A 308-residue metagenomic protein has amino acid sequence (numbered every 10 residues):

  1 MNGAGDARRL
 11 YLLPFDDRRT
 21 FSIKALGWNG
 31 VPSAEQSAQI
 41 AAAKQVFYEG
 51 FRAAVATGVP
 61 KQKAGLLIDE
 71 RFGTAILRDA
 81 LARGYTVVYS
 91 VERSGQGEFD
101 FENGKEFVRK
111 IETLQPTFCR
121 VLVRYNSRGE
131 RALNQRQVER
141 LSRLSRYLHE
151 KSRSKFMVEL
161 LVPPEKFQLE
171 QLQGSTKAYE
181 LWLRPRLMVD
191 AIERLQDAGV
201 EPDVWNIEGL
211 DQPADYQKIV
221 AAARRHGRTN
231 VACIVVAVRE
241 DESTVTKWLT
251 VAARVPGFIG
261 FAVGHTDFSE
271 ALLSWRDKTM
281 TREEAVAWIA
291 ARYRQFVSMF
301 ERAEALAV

Functional and structural regions predicted by a protein language model:
M1-L133, E201, V231, S243-I259 (+2 more regions): Alpha/beta catalytic barrel-like cores
L66-D69, T117-R124, E130-Q137, E180-L187 (+3 more regions): Catalytic beta/alpha-barrel core
L67, C119-V121, S154-E165, W205-N206 (+1 more regions): Short beta-strand segments at enzyme active-site cores
G84-V87, S152-F156, H226-D241: Short beta-strand/loop segments at the ligand-binding rim of alpha/beta enzyme cores
F99, S127-H149, G209-R225, S243-T244: Active-site-adjacent beta->alpha loops and helix N-cap segments on the catalytic face of soluble alpha/beta enzymes
G104-Q115, R140-S152, R186-D197, Y216-R224 (+2 more regions): Structured alpha-helical segments in the cores of large, soluble enzyme domains
V123-R131, L160-E180, V204-G209, A232-I234 (+1 more regions): Active-site-proximal beta-alpha loop/turn segments in soluble metabolic enzymes
N126, V138-R194, A198: Conserved anion-binding
